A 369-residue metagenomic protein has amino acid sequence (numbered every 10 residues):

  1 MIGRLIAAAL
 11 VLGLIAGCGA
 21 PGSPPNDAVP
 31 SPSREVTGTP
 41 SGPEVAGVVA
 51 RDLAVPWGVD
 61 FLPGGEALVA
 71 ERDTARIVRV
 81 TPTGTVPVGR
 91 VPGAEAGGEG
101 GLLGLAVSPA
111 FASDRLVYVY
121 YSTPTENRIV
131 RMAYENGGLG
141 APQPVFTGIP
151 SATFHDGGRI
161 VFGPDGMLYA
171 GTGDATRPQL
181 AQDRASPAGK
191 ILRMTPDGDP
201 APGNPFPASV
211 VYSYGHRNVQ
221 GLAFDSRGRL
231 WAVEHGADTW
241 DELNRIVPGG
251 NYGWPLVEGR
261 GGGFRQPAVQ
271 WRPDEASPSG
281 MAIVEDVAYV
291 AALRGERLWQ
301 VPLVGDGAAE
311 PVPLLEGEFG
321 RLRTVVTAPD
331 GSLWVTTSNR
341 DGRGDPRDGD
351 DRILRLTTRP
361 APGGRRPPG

Functional and structural regions predicted by a protein language model:
M1-S23: Secretory targeting and sorting signals
G19-R177, G221, R229-G236, E275-L315 (+1 more regions): Acidic, Gly/Ser/Thr-rich repeat motifs that build Ca2+-stabilized beta-propeller blades
P21-V45, D199-P205, G249-F264: Blade/loop signatures of beta-propeller domains
I160, L256, R260-Q270, E275-M281: Anionic-ligand binding region
D174-A175, M194-V211: Short pre-catalytic segments that frame enzyme active sites
Y214-S226: Conserved beta-strand->loop/alpha-helix structural units within folded catalytic cores of enzymes with alpha/beta
